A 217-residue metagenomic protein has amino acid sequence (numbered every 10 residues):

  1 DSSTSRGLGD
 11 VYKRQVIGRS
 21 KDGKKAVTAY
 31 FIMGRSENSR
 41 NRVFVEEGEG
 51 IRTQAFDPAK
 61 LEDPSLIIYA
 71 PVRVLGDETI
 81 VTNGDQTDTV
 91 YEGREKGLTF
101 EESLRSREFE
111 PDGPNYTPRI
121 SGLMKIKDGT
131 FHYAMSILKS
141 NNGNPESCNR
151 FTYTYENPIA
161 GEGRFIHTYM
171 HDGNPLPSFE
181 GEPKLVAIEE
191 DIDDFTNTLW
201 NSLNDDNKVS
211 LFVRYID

Functional and structural regions predicted by a protein language model:
D1, D57-K60, F109-P111: Short, flexible coil/linker segments at or flanking structured domains
D1-Y12: Single conserved hydrophobic/aromatic residue that forms the stacking wall/gate of nucleotide- or nucleobase-binding
S5, K96-D112, I188-N201: Charged, amphipathic alpha-helical segments
D10, S65, P114-Y116: Short, surface-exposed loop/turn motifs at beta-strand boundaries within globular domains
K13-E101, P145-G161, I166-T168, D217: N-terminus-centric sequence/structural signature that marks the extreme N-terminus and adjacent "lid/interface" module
V74-I137: Internal, conserved structured core segments that host functional sites
Y116-R119, L123-D217: A two-mode feature
